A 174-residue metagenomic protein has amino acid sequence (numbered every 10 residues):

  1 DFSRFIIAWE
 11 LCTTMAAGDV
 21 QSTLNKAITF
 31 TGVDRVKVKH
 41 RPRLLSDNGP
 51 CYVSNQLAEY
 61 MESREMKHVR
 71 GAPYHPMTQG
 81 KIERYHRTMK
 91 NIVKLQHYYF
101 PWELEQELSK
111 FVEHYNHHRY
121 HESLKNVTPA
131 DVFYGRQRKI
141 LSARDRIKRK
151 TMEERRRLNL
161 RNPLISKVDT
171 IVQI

Functional and structural regions predicted by a protein language model:
D1-H114: RNase H-like DDE/DDD metal-dependent nuclease/strand-transfer catalytic core used by mobile genetic elements
H40, E62-M66, R87-I174: C-terminal domain-tail junction helix/linker
